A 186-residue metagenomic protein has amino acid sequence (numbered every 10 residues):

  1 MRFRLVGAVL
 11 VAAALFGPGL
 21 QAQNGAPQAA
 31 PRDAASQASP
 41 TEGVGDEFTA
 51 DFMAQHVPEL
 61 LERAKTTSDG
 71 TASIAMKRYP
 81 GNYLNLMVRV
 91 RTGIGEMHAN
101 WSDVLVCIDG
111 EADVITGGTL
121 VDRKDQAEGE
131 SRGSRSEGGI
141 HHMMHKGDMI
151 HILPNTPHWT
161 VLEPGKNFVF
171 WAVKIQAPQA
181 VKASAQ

Functional and structural regions predicted by a protein language model:
M1-L5: Positively charged n-region of N-terminal signal peptides that target proteins for export
G7-G19: Bacterial N-terminal signal peptides
N24-M97, A185-Q186: A short, N-terminal "cap"/entry segment at the start of jelly-roll beta-barrel domains of the cupin/DSBH fold
E96, D103-V106, H141-H142, M149-I150: His/acidic/aromatic-lined binding-pocket segments of jelly-roll/cupin-type domains and related regulatory beta-sandwich
A99-T119, Q126-R135: Short, conserved beta-strand element in jelly-roll/cupin
M143-E163: Conserved metal-binding segment of the jelly-roll/cupin
G165-S184: A short hydrophobic beta-strand segment most commonly corresponding to one strand of the jelly-roll/cupin
